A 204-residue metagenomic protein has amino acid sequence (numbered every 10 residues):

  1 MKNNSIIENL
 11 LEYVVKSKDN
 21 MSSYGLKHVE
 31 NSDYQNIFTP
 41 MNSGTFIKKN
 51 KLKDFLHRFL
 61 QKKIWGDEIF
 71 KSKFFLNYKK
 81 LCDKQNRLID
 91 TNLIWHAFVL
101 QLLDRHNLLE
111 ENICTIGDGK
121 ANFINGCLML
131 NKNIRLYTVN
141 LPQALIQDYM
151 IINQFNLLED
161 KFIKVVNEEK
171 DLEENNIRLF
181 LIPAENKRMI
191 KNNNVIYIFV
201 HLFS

Functional and structural regions predicted by a protein language model:
M1-T91: N-terminal accessory regions of S-adenosyl-L-methionine
L93-E111: Conserved alpha-helix/loop element of class I SAM-dependent methyltransferases that forms part of the SAM/SAH-binding
E110-K120: Conserved class I S-adenosyl-L-methionine
K120-K132: Conserved SAM-binding loop of SAM-dependent methyltransferases across substrates and taxa, primarily the Class I
R135-L141: Conserved SAM-binding motif I beta-strand of class I
L145-I146: Short alpha-helix immediately C-terminal to the canonical SAM-binding loop
I151-N192: S-adenosyl-L-methionine
N193-F203: Short SAM/SAH-binding signature in class I
